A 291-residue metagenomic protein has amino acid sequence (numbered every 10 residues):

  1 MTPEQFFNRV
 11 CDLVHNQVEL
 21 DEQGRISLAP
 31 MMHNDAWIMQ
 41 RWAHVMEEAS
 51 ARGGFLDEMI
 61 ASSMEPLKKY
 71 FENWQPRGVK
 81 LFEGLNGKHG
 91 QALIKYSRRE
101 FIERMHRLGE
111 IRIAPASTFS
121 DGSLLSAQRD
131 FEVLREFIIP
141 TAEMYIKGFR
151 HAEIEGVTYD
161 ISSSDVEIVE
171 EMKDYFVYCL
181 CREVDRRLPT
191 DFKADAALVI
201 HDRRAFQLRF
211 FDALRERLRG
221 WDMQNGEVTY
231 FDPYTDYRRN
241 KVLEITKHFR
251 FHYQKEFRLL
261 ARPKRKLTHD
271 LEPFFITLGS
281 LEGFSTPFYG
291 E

Functional and structural regions predicted by a protein language model:
M1-E291: NAD-dependent ADP-ribosyltransferases
